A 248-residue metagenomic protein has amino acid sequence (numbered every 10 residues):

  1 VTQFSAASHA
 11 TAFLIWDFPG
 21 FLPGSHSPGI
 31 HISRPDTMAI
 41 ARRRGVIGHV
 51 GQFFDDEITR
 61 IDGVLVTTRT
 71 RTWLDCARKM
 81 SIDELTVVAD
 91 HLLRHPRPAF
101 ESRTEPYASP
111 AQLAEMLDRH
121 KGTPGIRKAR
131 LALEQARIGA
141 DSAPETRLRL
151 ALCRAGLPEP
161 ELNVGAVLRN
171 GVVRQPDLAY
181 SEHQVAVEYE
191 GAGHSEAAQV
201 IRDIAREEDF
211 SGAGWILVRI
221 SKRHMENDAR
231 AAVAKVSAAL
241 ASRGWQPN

Functional and structural regions predicted by a protein language model:
V1-G125, Q246-N248: Short gly/ser-rich loop at a beta-strand->alpha-helix junction or flexible surface loop bordering the NTP-binding
P96-N248: Surface segments flanking catalytic/ligand-binding clefts of nucleic-acid enzymes
